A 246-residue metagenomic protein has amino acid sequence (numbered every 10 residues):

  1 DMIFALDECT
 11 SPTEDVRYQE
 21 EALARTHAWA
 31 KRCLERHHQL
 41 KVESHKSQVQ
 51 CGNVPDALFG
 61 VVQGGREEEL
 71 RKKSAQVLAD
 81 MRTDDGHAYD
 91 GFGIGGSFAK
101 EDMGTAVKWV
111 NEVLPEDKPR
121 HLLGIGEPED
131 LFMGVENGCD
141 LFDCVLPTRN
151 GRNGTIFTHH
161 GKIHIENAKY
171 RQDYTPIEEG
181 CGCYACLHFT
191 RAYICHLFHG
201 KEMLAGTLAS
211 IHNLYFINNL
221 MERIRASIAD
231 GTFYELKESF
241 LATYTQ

Functional and structural regions predicted by a protein language model:
D1-L40, L58-E69: Active-site beta->alpha loop and helix N-cap motifs at the rims of alpha/beta catalytic domains
D7-T13, G180-Q246: C-terminal extensions of enzymes
P12-V16, E20, D90-G95, M203-G206: Glycine- and acidic
A22, T26-W29, C33, S74 (+4 more regions): Alpha-helical packing segments of well-folded alpha/beta enzyme cores
A24, L40, N53, A57-I177: Glycine-rich phosphate/ribose-binding loops and adjacent secondary-structure elements that form binding surfaces
A30, L34-H37, K41, R82 (+3 more regions): Structural signal for hydrophobic packing residues in well-ordered secondary-structure cores of soluble enzyme domains
V42-Q50: Arg/Gly-rich low-complexity intrinsically disordered repeat tracts
K46, E178-C181: Disulfide-bonded cysteine motifs in exported proteins
